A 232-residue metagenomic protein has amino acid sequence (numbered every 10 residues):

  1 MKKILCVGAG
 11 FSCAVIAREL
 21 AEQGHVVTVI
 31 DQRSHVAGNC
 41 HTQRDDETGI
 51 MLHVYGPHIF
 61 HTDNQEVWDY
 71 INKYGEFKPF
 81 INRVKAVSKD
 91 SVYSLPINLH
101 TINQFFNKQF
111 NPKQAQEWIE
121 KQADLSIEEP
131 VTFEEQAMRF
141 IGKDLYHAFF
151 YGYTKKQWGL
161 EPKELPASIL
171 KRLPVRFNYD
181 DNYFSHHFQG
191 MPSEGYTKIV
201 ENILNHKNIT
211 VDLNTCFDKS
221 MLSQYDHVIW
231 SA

Functional and structural regions predicted by a protein language model:
K2-V29: N-terminal Rossmann-like FAD-binding beta1-loop-alpha1 element of flavoenzymes
C6-V7, I30, Q224-A232: Short hydrophobic core segments
A21-D46: Glycine-rich FAD pyrophosphate-binding loop
E47-D124: Dinucleotide-binding Rossmann-like beta1-alpha1 core, especially the glycine-rich loop that anchors the ADP
K89-S94, L99-Y225: Active-site/ligand-binding neighborhood in enzyme catalytic cores
